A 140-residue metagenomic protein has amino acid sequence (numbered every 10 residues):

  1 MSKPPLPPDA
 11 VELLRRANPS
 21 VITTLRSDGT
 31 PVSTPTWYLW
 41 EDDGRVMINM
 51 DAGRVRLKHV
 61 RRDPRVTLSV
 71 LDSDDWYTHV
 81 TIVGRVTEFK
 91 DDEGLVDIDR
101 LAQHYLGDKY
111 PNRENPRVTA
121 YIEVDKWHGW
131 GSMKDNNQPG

Functional and structural regions predicted by a protein language model:
M1-P5, Y77-G140: Charged, gly/pro-rich active-site loop segments
M1-V21: Short, basic/aromatic recognition patches
A17-A52, V66-V70, T81: Short beta-strand segments
D28-T30, S73-W76, E114: A short beta-turn/loop motif at secondary-structure boundaries
D42, A52, D72, E88-K90 (+1 more regions): Non-catalytic surface loops within mature trypsin-like serine protease
V55: Short alpha-helical
D63: Basic, amphipathic alpha-helical patches used to engage nucleic acids or provide basic targeting signals, exemplified
